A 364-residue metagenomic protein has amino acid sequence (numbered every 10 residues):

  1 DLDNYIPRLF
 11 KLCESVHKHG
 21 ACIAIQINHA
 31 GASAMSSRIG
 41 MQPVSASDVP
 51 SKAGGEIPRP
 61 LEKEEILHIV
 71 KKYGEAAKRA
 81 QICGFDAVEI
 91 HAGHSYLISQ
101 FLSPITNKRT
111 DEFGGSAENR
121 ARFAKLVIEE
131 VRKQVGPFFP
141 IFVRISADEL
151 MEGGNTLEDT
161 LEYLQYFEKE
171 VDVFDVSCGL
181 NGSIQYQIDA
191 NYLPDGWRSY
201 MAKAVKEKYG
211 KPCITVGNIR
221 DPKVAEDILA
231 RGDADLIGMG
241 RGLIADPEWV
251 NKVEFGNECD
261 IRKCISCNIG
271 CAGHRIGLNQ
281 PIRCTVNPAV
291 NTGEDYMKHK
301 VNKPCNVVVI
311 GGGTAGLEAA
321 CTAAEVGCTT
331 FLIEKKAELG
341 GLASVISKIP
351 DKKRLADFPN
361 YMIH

Functional and structural regions predicted by a protein language model:
D1-I310, T314, E318-T330, E338 (+1 more regions): Flavin-dependent oxidoreductase catalytic cores
I261, S266, V345-H364: N-terminal glycine-rich dinucleotide-binding loop that anchors FAD/FMN and/or NAD(P) in oxidoreductases
